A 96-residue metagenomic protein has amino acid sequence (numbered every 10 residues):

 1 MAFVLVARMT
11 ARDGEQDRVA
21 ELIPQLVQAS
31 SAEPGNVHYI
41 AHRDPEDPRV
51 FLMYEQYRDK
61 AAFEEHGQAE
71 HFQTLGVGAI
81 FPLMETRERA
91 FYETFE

Functional and structural regions predicted by a protein language model:
F3-E33, V37: N-terminal first-folded block
F3-T10, I40-G67: Short, well-ordered beta-strand segments in beta-rich or mixed alpha/beta enzyme and ligand-binding folds
G14-R18, P48, L75: Residues that form or flank phosphate/diphosphate-binding pockets in enzymes that use nucleotide phosphates
Q25, A29-V37, Q56-A90: An amphipathic, aromatic/His-enriched active-site/gating alpha helix that lines ligand/cofactor pockets
Y92-E96: Short hydrophobic/aromatic patches at helix-to-coil boundaries
